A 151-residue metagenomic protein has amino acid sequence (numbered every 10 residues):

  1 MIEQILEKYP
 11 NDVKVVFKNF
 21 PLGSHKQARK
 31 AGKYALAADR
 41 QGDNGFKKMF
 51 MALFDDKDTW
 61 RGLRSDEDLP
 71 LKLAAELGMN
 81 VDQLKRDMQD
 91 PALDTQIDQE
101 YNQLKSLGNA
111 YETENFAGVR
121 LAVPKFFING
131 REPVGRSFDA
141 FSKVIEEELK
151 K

Functional and structural regions predicted by a protein language model:
M1-A75: Structural alpha/beta surface segment adjacent to cysteine/selenocysteine redox centers across thiol/disulfide enzymes
M1-L6, L71-K151: C-terminal cap of thioredoxin/glutaredoxin-like
